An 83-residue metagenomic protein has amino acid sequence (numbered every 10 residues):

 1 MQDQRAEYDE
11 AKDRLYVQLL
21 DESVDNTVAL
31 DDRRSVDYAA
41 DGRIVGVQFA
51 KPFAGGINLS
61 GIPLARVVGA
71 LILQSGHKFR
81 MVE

Functional and structural regions predicted by a protein language model:
M1-E83: Small, basic N-terminal interaction modules of short regulatory proteins
